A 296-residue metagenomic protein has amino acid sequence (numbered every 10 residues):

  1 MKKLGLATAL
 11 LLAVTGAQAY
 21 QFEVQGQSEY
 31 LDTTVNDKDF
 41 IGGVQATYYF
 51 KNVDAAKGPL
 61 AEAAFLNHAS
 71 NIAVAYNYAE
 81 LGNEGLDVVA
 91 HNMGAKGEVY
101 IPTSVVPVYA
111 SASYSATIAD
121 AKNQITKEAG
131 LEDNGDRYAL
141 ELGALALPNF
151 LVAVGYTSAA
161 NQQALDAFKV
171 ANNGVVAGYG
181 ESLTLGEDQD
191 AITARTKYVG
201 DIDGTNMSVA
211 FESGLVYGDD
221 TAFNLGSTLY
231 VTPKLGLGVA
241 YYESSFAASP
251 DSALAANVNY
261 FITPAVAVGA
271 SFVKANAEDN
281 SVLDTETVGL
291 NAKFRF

Functional and structural regions predicted by a protein language model:
M1-Q21: Gram-negative bacterial Sec-dependent N-terminal signal peptides
A19-D54, N67-M93: Short glycine/proline- and aromatic-enriched beta-strand/turn motifs that initiate or cap beta-hairpins
Y20, K38-V44, D87-M93, N134-Y138 (+7 more regions): Residues that define the transmembrane beta-barrel architecture of outer-membrane proteins
F22-V24, V53-A56, P102-A110, P148-V154 (+3 more regions): Repeated loop/turn-to-beta-strand initiation elements of outer-membrane beta-barrel proteins
S28-D32, Y48-N52, Y76-G82, Y114-D120 (+6 more regions): Transmembrane beta-strands of outer-membrane beta-barrel pores
I41-V53, A194, Y260-F261, A265 (+1 more regions): Outer-membrane beta-barrel "beta-signal"
Q45-T47, K96-E98, E141-G143, T193-V199 (+3 more regions): Outer-membrane beta-barrel architecture
G143-F246: Detector for outer-membrane/organellar transmembrane beta-barrel domains, recognizing the amphipathic beta-strand
